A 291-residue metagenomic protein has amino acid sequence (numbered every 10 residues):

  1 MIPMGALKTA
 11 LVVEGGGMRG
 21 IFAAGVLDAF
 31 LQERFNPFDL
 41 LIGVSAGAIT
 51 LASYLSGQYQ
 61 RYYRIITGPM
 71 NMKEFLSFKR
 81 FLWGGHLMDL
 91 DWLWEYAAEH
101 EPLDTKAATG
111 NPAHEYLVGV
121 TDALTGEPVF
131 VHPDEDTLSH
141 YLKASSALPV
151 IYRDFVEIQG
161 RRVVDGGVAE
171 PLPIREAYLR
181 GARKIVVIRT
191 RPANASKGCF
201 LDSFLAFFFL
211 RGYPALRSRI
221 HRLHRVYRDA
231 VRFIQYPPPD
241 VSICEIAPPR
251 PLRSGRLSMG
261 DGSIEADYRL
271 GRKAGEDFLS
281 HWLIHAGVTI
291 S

Functional and structural regions predicted by a protein language model:
M1-V44, A52-S291: Patatin-like phospholipase
